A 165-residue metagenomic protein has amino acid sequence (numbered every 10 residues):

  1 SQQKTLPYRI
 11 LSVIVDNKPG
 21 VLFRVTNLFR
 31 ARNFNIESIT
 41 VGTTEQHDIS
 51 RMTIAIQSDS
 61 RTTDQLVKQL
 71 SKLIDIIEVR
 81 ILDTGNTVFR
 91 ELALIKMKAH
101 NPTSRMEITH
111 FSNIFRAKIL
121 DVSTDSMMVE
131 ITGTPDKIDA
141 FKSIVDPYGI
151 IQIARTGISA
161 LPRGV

Functional and structural regions predicted by a protein language model:
S1-S50, A55-V165: Long, contiguous binding/interaction regions
